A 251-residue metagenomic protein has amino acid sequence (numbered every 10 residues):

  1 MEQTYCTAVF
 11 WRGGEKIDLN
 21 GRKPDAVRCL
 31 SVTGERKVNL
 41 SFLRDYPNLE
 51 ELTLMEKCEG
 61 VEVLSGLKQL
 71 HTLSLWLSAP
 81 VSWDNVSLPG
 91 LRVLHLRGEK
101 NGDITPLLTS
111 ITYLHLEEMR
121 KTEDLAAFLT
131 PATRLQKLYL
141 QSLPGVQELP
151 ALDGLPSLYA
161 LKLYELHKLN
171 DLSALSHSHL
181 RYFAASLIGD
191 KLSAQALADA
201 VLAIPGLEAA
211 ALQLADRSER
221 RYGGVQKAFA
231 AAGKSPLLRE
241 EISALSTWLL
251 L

Functional and structural regions predicted by a protein language model:
Q3-I17, A26-N39, N48-E62, Q69-D103 (+5 more regions): Concave beta-strand-loop units of leucine-rich repeat
